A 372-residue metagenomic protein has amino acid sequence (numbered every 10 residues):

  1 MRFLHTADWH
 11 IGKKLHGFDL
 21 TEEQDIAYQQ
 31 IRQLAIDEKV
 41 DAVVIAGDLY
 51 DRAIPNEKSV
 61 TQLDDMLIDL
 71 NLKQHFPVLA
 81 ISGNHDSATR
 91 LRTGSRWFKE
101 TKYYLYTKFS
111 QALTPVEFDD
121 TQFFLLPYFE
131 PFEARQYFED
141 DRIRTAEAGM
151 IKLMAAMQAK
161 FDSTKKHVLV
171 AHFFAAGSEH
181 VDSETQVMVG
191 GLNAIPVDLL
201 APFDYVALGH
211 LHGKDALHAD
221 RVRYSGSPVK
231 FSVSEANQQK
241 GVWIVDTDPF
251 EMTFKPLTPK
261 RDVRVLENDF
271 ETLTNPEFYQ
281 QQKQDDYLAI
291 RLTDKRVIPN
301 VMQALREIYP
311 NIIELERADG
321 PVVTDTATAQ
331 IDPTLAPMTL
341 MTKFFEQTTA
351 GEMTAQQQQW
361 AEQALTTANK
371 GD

Functional and structural regions predicted by a protein language model:
M1, D41, F76, K165-K166 (+1 more regions): Short coil/turn segments at beta-strand junctions that form active-site/ligand-binding loops
M1-M66, H75, Q358-Q363, T367-D372: N-terminal active-site segment of His-dependent metallophosphoesterases
D8, Y28, D48, L63 (+7 more regions): Divalent metal-coordination and catalytic microenvironments
A42, T247-D372: Accessory, non-catalytic peripheral segments of nucleic-acid enzymes
P55, L79-A207, L211-D215: His/Asp/Glu-rich metal-coordinating catalytic cores of metallo-dependent phosphodiesterases/hydrolases acting on
E57-N71, S95-Y104, V181-G190, A219-E235: Short, electropositive alpha-helical surface patch
L72-Q74, F161-S163, D198-P202, Q280-K283 (+1 more regions): Short, conserved loop/helix-junction motifs that constitute active-site signature segments in enzyme catalytic cores
V197-L200, D204-P259: A conserved active-site cap/scaffold subdomain adjacent to cofactor or substrate pockets
